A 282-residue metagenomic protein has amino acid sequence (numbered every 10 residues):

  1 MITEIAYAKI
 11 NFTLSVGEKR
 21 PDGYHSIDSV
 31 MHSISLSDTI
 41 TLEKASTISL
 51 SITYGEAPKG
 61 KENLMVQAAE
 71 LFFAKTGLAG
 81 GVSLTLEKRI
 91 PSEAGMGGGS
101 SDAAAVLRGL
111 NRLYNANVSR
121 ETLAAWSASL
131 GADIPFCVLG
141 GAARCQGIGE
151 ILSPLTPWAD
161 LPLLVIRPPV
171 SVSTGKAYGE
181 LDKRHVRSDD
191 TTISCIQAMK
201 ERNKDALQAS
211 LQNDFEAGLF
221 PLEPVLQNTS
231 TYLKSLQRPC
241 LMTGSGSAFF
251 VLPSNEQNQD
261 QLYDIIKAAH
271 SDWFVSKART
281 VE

Functional and structural regions predicted by a protein language model:
M1-A94, R112-E121, P157-W158, R167-V170: ATP-binding N-lobe of GHMP and related small-molecule kinases
L14, D38-L42, D133-C137, A143 (+1 more regions): Short beta-strand scaffold segments in enzyme catalytic cores
G17, L252-N255: Residue-level recognition of strand-loop junctions within catalytic nucleotide-signaling folds
H32-S33, A128-S129, P135-V138, L155-A159 (+1 more regions): Solvent-exposed alpha-helices and their adjacent loops that cap or buttress functional pockets in soluble metabolic
L50, L139, R144-P239, S254-K267 (+2 more regions): Conserved, helical-rich catalytic subdomain that frames metal- and/or nucleotide-binding sites in enzyme alpha/beta
G81, A103, L107-R144: Contiguous, small/hydrophobic- and glycine-enriched helical/loop subdomains that border and often "cap" functional
T85-Y114, A132, P239-P253: Glycine/serine-rich anion-binding loops at beta->alpha junctions that coordinate negatively charged ligand groups
